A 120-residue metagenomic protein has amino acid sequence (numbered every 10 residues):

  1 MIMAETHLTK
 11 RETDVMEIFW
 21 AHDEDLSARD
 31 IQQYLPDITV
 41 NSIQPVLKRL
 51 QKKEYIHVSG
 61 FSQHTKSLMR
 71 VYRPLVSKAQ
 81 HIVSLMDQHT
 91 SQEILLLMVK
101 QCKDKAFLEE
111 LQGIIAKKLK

Functional and structural regions predicted by a protein language model:
M1-E17, Q88: Short alpha-helical segments that sit at the start of domains
T6-R11, F61-V83: Short, cationic-aromatic polyanion-contact patches
V15, P45-K53: Basic amphipathic alpha-helical segments that dock to polyanions
F19-D23: Short helix-capping/hinge SLiMs at alpha-helix to coil transitions
D25-Y34: Short acidic, hydrophobic short linear motifs in intrinsically disordered regions
V40-N41: Key DNA-contact positions within bacterial/archaeal DNA-binding proteins
Q51-Q63: A short, conserved structural fragment
A79-K120: Amphipathic alpha-helical dimerization/coiled-coil segments that flank or bridge DNA-binding/regulatory modules
